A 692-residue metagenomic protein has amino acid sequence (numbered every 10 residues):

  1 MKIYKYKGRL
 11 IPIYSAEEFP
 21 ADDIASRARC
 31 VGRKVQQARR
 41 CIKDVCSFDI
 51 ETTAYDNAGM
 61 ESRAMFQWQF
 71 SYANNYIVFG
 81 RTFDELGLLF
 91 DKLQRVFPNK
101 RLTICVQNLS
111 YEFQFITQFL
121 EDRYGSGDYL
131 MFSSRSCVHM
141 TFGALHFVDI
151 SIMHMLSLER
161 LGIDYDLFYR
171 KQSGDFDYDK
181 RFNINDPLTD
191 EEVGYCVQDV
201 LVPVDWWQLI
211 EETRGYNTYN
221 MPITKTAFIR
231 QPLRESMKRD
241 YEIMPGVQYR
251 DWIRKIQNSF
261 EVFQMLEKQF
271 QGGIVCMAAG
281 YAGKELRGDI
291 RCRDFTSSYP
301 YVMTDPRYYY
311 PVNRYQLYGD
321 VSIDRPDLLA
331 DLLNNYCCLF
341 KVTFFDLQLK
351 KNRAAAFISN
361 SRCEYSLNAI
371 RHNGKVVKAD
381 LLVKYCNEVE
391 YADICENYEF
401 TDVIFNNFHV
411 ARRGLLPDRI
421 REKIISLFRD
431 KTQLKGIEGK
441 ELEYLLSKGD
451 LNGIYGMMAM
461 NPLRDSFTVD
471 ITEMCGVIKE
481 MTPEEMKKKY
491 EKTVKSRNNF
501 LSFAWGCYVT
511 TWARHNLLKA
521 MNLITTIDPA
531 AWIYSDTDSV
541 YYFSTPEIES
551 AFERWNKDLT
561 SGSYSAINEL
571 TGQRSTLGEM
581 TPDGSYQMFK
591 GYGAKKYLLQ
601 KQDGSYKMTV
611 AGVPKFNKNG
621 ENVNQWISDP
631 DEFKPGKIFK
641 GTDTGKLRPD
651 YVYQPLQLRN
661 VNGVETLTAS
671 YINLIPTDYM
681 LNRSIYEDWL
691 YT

Functional and structural regions predicted by a protein language model:
M1-I50: N-terminal accessory regions of nucleic-acid-interacting proteins
I3, C41-I42, S47, D56 (+2 more regions): Conserved acidic
T53: Conserved Rossmann-like nucleotide-cofactor binding loop
